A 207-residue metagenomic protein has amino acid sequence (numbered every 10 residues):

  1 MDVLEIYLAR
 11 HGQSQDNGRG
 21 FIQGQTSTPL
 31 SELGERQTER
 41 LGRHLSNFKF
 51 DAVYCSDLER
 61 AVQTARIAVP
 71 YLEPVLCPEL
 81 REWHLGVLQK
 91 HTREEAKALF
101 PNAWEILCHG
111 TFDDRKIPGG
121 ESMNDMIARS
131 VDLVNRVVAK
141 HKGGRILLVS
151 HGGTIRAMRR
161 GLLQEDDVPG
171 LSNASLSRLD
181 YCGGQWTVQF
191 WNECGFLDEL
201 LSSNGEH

Functional and structural regions predicted by a protein language model:
I6, G144-S150: Generic beta-sheet signal
Y7-I67, K116-V131: Loop-to-helix element that buttresses phosphate recognition and phosphoryl-transfer chemistry
S14, T154-I155: Short active-site segment of divalent metal-dependent hydrolases/proteases that encodes the spacing between
R40-W104: Phosphate-coordination/substrate-recognition cap region in phosphate-metabolizing enzymes
N47-K49, V137-G144: Glycine-rich phosphate-binding loop signature in dinucleotide/nucleotide-binding domains
A103-D125, H207: Short glycine/proline- and acidic residue-enriched helix-loop micro-motifs that form flexible lids or anion-recognition
E165-T187: Domain-level recognition of soluble alpha/beta enzyme cores, biased toward histidine phosphatases/phosphomutases
Q189-H207: Acidic, His/Gly-rich catalytic cores of divalent-metal-dependent hydrolytic chemistry
